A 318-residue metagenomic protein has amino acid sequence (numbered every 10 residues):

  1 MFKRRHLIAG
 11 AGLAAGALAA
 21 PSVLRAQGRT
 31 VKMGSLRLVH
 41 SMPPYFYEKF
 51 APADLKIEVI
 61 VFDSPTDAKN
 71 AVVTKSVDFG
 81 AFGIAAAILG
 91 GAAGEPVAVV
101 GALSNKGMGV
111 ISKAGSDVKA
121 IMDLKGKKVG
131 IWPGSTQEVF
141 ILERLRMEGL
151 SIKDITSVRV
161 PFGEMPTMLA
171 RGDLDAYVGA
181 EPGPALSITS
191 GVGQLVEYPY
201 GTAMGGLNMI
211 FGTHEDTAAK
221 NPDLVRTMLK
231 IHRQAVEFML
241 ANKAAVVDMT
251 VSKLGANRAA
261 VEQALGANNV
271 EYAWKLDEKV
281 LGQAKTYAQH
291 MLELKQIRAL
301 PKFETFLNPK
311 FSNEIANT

Functional and structural regions predicted by a protein language model:
M1-F2: Secretory targeting signals
H6-R25: N-terminal export signals
A9, G126, T189, N308: Phosphate-coordinating loops and pocket residues in cytosolic domains that bind phosphorylated ligands
A26-S151, T156-F162, D175-E181, Q194-Y198 (+1 more regions): Short, glycine-/small- and polar/acidic-enriched structural segments that line small-molecule recognition paths
A85-A86, G163-S252: Pocket-lining segment of extracytoplasmic ligand-binding domains
G91, R146, I188, S252 (+1 more regions): Short polybasic/polar patches that bind polyanions
K220-R298: Secondary-structure end/capping motifs
Q289-T318: Conserved C-terminal helix/tail region of periplasmic/extracytoplasmic solute-binding proteins
